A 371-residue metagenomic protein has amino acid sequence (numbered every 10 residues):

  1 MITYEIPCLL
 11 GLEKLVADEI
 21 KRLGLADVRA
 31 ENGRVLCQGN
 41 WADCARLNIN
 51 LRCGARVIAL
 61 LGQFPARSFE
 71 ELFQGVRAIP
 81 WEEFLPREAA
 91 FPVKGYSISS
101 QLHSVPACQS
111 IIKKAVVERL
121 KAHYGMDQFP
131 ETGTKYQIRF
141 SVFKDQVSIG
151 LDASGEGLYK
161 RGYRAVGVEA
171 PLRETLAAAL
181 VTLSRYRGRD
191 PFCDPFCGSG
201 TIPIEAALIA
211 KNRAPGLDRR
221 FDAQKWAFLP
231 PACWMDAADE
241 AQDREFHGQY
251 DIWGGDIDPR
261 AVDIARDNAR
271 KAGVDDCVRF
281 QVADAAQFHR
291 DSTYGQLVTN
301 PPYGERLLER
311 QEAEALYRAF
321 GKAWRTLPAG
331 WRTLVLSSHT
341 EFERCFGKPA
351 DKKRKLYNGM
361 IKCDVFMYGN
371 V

Functional and structural regions predicted by a protein language model:
M1-T134: Non-catalytic nucleic-acid substrate-recognition regions in nucleic-acid-modifying enzymes
C8, D256, S337: Short beta-strand/turn micro-motifs composed of small residues that flank or help shape donor/cofactor-binding pockets
I20, V93, F140, N300 (+1 more regions): Residue-level signal for inorganic ion chemistry
I98-Q101, G157, P302-R306: A short, flexible beta-alpha/helix-coil linker loop
I138-S154, F366: C-terminal edge-of-domain segments
I149-R185: SAM-dependent Rossmann-like transferase core, predominantly class I methyltransferases with a strong bias toward
L172-R290, R306, R310-E314: Conserved S-adenosyl-L-methionine
D284-Q287, D291-V371: C-terminal catalytic and target-recognition region of SAM-dependent MTase-like enzymes, primarily methyltransferases
